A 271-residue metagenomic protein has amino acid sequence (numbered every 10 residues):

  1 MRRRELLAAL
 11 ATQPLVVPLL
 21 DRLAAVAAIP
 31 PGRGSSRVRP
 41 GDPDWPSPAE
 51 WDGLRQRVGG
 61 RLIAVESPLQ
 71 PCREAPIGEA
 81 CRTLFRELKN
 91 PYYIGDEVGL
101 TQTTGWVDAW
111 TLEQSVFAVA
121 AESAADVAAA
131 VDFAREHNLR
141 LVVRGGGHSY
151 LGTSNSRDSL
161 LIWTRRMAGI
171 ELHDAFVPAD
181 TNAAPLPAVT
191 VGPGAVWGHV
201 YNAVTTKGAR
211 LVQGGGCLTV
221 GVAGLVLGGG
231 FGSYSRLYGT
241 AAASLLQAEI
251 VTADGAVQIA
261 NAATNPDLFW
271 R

Functional and structural regions predicted by a protein language model:
R2-G239, S244, Q258-N261, L268-F269: N-terminal accessory segments
